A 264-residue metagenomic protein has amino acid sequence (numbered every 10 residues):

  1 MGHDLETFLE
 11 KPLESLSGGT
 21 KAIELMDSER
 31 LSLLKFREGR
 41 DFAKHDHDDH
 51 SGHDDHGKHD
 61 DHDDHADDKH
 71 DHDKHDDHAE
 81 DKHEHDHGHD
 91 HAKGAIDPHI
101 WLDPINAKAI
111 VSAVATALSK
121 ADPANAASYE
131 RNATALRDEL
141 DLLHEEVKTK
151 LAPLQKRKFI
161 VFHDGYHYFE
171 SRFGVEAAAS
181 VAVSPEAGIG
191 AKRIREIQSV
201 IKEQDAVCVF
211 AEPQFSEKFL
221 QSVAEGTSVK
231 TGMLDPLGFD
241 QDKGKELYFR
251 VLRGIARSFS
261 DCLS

Functional and structural regions predicted by a protein language model:
M1-S264: Extracytoplasmic metal-acquisition and chelation regions
